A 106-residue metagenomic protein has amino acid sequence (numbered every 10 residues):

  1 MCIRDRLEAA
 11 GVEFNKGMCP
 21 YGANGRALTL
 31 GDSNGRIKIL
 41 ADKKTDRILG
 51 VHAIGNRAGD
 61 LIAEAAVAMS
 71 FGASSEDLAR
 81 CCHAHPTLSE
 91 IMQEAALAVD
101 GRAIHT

Functional and structural regions predicted by a protein language model:
M1-I3: Short, small-residue-biased leader/transition segments that mark boundaries at the very start of proteins
R6-T106: Flexible, glycine-rich terminal cap/loop adjacent to redox cofactors in electron-transfer oxidoreductases
